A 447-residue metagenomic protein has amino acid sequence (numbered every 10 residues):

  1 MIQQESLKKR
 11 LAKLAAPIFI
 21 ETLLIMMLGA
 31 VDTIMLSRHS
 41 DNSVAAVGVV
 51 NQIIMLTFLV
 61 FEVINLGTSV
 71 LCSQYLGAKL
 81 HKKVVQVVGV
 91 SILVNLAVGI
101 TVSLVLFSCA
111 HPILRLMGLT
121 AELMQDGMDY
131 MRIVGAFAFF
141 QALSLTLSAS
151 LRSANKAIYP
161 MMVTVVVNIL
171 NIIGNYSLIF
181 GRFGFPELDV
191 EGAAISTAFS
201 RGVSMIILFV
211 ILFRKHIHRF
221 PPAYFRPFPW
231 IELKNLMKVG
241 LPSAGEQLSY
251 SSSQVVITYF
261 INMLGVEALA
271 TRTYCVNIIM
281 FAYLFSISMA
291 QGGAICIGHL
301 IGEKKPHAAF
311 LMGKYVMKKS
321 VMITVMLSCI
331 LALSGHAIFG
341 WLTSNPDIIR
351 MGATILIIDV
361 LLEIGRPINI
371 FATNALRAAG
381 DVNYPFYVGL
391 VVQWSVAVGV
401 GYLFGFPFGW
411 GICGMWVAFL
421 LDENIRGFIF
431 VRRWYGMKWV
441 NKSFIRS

Functional and structural regions predicted by a protein language model:
M1-I18, C72-F139, F185-L241, I297-L362 (+1 more regions): Short alpha-helical transmembrane segments in multi-pass integral membrane proteins
K13-D32, I133, V167, S200-S204 (+4 more regions): Transmembrane helical elements of multi-pass membrane transporters/channels
I18, T22, T33-I34, V70 (+15 more regions): Transmembrane alpha-helix boundary and packing residues in multipass membrane permease domains and related
L23, M27-A45, L114-A121, S177-L188 (+4 more regions): Helix-terminus/linker motif at the lipid-water interface of multi-pass membrane proteins
I25, G29-D32, L36, F58-N65 (+19 more regions): Alpha-helical transmembrane segments and their lipid-water interface positions in multi-pass membrane proteins
V44-L104, Q141-P160, T258, T271-G335 (+1 more regions): Small-residue-rich hydrophobic transmembrane alpha-helices
N65, V134-S153, P160-N168, A193-L208 (+5 more regions): Short runs within selected transmembrane alpha-helices of multi-pass transporters and secretion channels
